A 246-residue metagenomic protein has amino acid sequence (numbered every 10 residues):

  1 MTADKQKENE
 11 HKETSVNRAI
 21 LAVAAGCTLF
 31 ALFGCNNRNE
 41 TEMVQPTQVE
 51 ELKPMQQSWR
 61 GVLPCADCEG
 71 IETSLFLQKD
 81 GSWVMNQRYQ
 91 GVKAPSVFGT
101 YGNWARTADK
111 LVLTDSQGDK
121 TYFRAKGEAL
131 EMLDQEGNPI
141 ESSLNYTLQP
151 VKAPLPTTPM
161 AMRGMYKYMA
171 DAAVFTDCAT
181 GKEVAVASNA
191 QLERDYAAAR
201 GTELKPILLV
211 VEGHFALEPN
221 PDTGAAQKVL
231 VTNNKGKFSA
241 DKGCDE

Functional and structural regions predicted by a protein language model:
T2-F33: Sec-dependent bacterial lipoprotein signal peptides
C35-G99, L113-M169, C178-V184, L204 (+2 more regions): Lipid interaction determinants
A172: Short N-terminal binding/cap micro-motifs at the start of the first secondary-structure element
F175: Nuclease and nuclease-like effector domains acting on nucleic acids or nucleotide cofactors
K182-R200: Beta-strand/loop nucleic-acid-binding surfaces
D195-E212: Short nucleic-acid-contacting surface segments enriched for D/E, G, S/T with interspersed K/R
